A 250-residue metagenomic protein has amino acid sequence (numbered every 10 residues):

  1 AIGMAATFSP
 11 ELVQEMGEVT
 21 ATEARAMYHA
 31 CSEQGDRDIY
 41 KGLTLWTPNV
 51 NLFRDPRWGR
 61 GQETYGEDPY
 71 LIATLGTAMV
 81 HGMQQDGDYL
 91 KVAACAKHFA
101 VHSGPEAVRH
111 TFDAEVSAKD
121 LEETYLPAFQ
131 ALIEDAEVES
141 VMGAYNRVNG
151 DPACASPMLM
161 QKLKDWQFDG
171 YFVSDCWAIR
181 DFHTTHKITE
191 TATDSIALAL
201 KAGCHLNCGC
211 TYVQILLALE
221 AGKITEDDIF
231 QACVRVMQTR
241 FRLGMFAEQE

Functional and structural regions predicted by a protein language model:
A1-E250: Glycoside hydrolase catalytic-domain context in secreted enzymes
